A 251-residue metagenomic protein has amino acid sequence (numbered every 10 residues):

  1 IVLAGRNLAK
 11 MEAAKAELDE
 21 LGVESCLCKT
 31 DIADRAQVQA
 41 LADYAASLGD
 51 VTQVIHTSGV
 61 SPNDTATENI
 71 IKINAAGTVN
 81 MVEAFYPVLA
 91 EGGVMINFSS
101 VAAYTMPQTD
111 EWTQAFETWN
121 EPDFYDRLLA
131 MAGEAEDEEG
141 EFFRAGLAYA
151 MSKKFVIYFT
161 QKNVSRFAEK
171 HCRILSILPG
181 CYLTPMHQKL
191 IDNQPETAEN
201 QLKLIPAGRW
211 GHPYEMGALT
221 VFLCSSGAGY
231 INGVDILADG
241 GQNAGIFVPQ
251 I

Functional and structural regions predicted by a protein language model:
I1-A13: Conserved glycine-rich Rossmann-like NAD(P)H-binding loop of the short-chain dehydrogenase/reductase
L18-A36: Rossmann-fold cofactor-recognition segment
A33-D50: Conserved Rossmann-fold cofactor-binding substructure of NAD(P)-dependent oxidoreductases
V60-D64, V94-E169, C181-Y182: Catalytic loop of short-chain dehydrogenase/reductase
R173, I231-G233: Short, small/polar-rich loop/turn modules that mediate ligand/substrate recognition or access, typified
P179-K189: Short, flexible catalytic-loop segment of classical short-chain dehydrogenase/reductase
I205-M216, G227: A conserved structural motif in NAD(P)-dependent oxidoreductases
